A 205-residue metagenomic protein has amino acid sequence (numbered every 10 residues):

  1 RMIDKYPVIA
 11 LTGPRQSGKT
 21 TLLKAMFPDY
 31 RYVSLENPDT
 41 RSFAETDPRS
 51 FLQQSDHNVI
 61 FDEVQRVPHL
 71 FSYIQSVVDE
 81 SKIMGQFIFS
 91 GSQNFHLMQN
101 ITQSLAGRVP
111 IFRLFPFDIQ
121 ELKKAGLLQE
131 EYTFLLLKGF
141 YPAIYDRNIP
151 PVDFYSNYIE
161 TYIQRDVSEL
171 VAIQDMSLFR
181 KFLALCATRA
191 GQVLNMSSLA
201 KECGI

Functional and structural regions predicted by a protein language model:
L11: Hydrophobic anchor at the beta1->P-loop junction of P-loop NTPases
P14: P-loop (Walker A) phosphate-binding loop of NTP-binding proteins
K19: Conserved lysine of the Walker
L22, M26: Hydrophobic positions on the alpha1 helix immediately C-terminal to the Walker A/P-loop
Y30-F61: Short glycine-rich substrate-engagement loop in P-loop NTPases that contacts/grips substrate
F71-F95, Q99-S104: Conserved catalytic/switch belt of AAA+ P-loop NTPases
F95-I111, K124-L128: Short regulatory helix/loop adjacent to the ATP-binding pocket of P-loop NTPases
R113-I205: Interdomain hinge/linker elements that couple catalytic modules in large macromolecular machines
